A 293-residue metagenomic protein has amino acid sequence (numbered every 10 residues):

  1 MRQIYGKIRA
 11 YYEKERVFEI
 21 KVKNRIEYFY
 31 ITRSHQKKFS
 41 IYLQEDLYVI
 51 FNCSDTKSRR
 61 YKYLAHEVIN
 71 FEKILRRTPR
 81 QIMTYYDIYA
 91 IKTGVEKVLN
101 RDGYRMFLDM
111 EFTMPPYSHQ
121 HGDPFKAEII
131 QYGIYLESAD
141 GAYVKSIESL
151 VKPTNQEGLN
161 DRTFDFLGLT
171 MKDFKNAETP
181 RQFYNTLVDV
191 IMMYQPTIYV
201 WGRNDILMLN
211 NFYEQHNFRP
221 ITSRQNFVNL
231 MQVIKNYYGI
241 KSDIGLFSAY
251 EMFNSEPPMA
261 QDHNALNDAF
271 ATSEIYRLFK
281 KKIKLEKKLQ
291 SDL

Functional and structural regions predicted by a protein language model:
M1-G103: N-terminal accessory regions of nucleic-acid-interacting proteins
V98-Y104, M110-L207: Conserved non-catalytic scaffold segment of RNase H-like nuclease domains
L108, V228, N267: Active-site flanking residues adjacent to catalytic metal/cofactor-binding acidic residues
M110-M114, Q232, A271: Short, glycine/acidic-enriched loop or turn micro-motifs at the edges of active sites
A142-K145, R219-S223: Beta-strand initiation motifs
V151, E157-F166, M171-F174, Q232-A269: Active-site-proximal helix-loop-helix substrate-binding element of RNase H-like nuclease domains
Y194-R203, M208-E214, G245-L293: Acidic, Mg2+-coordinating catalytic module of metal-dependent nucleases/exonucleases that use a two-metal-ion mechanism
T222-I234: Conserved beta-strand -> loop -> alpha-helix junction used to position metal-binding or nucleic-acid-contacting
